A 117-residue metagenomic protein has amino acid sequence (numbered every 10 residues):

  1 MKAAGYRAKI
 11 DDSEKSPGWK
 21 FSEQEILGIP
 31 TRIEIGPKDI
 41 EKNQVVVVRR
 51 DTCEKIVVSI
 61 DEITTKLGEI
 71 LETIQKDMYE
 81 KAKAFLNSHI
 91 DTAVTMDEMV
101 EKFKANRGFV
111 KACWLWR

Functional and structural regions predicted by a protein language model:
M1-R117: NTP/phosphate- and nucleic-acid-binding module
